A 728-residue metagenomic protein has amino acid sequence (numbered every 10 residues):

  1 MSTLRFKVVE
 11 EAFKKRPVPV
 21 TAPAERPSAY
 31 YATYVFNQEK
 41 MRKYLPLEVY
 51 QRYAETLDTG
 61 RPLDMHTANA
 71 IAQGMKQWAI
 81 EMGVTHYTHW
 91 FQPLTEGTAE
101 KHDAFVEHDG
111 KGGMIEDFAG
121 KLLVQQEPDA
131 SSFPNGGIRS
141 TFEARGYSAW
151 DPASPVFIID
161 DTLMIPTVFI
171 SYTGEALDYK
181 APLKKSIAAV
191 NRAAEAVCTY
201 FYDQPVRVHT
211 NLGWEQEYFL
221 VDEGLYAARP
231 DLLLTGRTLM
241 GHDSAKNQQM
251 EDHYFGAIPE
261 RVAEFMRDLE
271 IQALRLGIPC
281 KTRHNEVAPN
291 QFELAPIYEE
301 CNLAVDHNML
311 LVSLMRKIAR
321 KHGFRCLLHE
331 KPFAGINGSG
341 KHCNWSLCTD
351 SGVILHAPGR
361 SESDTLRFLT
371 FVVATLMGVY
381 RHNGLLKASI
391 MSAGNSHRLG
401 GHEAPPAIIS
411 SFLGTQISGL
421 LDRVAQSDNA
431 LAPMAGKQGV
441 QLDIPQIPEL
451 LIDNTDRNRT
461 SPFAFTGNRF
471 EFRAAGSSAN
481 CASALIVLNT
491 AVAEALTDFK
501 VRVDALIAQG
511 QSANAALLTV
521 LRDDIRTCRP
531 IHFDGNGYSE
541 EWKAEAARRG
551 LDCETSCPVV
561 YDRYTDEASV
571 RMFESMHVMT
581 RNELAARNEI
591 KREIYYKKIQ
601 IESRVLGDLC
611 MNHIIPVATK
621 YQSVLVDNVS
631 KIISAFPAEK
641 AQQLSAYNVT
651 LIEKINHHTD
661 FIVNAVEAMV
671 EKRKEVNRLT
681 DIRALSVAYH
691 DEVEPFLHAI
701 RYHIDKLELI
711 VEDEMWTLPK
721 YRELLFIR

Functional and structural regions predicted by a protein language model:
S2-A24, T141-P155, T162: N-terminal hydrophobic targeting/anchoring segments and the immediately downstream early-domain regions of hydrolases
F13-G120, V124-S140: Histidine/acidic residue-rich metal-binding segments in metalloenzymes
T67, F91, A119, P296-Y298 (+5 more regions): Active-site proximal loops enriched in glycine and acidic residues that flank catalytic Cys/His/Asp and coordinate
T67-I71, F91-P93, K121-L122, F169 (+4 more regions): Active-site-proximal loop/turn and secondary-structure-junction residues that shape catalytic pockets, frequently
E96-G113, S131, R229, G236-T238 (+4 more regions): Short linear, low-complexity motifs centered on an aromatic residue
E143-L328, N337-G340, L347-E589: Glycine-rich, acidic/polar active-site loops that bind/position phosphate-bearing ligands
N308, E330-K331, A357-S361, S483-V492 (+5 more regions): Composition- and surface-driven signal marking solvent-exposed, interaction-prone regions in large proteins
D524-R728: C-terminal amphipathic alpha-helical interaction region
